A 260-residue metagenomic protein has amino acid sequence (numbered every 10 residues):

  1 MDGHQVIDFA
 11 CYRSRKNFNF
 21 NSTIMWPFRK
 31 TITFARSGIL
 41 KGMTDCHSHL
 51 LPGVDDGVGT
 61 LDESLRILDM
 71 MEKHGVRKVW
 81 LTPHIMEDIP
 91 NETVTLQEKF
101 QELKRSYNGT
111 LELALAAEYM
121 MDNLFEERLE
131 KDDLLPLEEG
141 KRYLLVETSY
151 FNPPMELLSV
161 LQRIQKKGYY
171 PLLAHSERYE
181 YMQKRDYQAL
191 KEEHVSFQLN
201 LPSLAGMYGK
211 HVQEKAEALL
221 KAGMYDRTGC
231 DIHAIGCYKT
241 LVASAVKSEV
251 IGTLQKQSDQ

Functional and structural regions predicted by a protein language model:
G3, I7-R15, N19-L111: An N-terminally biased module of ancient metal coordination in phosphate/nucleic-acid-related enzymes
H49-L51, H84-I85, A116-D122, S149-F151 (+3 more regions): Active-site beta-loop-alpha junctions enriched in small/polar residues
E72, Q165, L220-K221: Non-catalytic positions within long, well-ordered alpha-helices that form the structural scaffold/packing of enzyme
V76, M224-Y225: A structural motif
P90-S196: Extended substrate/RNA-proximal surfaces in nucleic-acid metabolism proteins
Y225-T240: Short acidic/histidine-rich active-site segments
K239-L254: C-terminal helical cap(s) of enzyme catalytic domains, especially alpha/beta-barrels
